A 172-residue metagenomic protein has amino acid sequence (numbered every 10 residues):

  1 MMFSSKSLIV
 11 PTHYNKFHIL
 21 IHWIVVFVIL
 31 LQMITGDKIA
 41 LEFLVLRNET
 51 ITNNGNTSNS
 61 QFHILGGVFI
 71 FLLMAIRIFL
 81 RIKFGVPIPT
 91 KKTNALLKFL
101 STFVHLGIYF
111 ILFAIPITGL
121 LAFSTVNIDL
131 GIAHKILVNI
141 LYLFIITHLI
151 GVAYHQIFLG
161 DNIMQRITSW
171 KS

Functional and structural regions predicted by a protein language model:
M1-S172: Membrane-embedded alpha-helical bundles that constitute the cytochrome b-like, heme-associated redox core of multi-pass
